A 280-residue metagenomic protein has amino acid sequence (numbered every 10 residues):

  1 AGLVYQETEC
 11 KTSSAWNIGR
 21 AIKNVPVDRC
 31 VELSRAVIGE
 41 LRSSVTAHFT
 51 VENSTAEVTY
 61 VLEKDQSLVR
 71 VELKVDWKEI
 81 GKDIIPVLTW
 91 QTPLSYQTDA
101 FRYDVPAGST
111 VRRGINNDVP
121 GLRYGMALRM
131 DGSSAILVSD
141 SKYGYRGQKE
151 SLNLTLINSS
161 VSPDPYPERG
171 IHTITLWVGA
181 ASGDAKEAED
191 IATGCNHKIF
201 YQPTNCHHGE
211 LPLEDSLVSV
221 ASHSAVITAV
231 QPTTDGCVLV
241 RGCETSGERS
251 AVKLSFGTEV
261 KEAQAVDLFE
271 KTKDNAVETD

Functional and structural regions predicted by a protein language model:
A1-D280: C-terminal (or distal) subdomains of carbohydrate-active enzymes
